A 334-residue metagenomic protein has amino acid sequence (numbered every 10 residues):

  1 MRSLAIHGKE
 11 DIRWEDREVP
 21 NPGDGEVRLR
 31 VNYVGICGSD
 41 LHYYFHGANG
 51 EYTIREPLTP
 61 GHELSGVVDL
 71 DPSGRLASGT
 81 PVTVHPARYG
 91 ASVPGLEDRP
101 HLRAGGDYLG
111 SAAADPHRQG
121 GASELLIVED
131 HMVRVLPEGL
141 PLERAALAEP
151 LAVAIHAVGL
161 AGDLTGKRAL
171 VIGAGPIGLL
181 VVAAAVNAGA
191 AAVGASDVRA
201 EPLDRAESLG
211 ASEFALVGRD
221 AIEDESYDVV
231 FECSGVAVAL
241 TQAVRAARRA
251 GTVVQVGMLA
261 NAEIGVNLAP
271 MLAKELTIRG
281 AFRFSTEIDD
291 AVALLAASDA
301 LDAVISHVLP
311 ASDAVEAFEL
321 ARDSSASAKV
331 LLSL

Functional and structural regions predicted by a protein language model:
M1-S3, S285-L334: C-terminal hydrophobic helical "lid"/dimerization subdomain of Rossmann-like NAD(P)H-dependent oxidoreductases
A5-N21, G38-S65, V84-R88, R103-H117: N-terminal glycine-rich cofactor-binding segment
P20-V34, N49-P94, P137-G139: Glycine-rich beta-strand-centered segment in the early N-terminal region that forms part of a ligand/cofactor-binding
G79, P137-R219: Mid-domain Rossmann-like dinucleotide-binding core that forms the NAD(H)/NADP(H) cofactor-binding site
R88-I172: NAD(P)H dinucleotide-binding glycine-rich loop of Rossmann-like/cofactor-binding domains, especially the beta1-alpha1
G162, D204-E275: Glycine-rich cofactor phosphate-binding loops and adjacent beta1-alpha1 units of small-molecule cofactor enzyme domains
V198-R199, L259, F284: Residues in the short beta-alpha loop(s) of Rossmann-like NAD(P)-binding domains
T252-V254, G265-V304: Rossmann-fold dehydrogenase core element
